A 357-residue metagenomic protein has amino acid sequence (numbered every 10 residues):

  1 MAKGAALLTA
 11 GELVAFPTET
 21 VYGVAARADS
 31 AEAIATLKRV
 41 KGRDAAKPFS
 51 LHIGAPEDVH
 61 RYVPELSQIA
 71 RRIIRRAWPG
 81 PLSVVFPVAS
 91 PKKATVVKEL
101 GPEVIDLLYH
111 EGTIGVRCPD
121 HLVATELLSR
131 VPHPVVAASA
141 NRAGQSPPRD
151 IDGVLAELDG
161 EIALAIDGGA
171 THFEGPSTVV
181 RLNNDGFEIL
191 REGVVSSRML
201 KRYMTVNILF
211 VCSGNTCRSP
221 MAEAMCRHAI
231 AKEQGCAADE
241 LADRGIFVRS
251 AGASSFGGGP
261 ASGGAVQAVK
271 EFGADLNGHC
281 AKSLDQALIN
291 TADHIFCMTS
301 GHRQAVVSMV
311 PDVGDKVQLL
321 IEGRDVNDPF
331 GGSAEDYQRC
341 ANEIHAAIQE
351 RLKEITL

Functional and structural regions predicted by a protein language model:
M1-V211: Active-site-adjacent structural elements in enzyme catalytic cores
L37, V59, V154, A222 (+5 more regions): Hydrophobic packing residues within well-ordered alpha-helices of enzyme cores
K41, C226, I230-Q234, V306-V310: Conserved hydrophobic residues forming the short capping helix/wall of the S-adenosyl-L-methionine
G54, S250-S254, L320-R324: A short, structured active-site edge motif that brings together acidic residues
V97, V104-Y109, V135-A137, N141-R142 (+3 more regions): Phosphate-binding/catalytic loops
P134, L164, F247, D275 (+1 more regions): Conserved beta-strand segments of alpha/beta enzyme cores
I162, A292-D293: Short, well-ordered alpha-helix to beta-strand connector turns
M204-N290, K353-L357: Conserved active-site segments centered on acidic
